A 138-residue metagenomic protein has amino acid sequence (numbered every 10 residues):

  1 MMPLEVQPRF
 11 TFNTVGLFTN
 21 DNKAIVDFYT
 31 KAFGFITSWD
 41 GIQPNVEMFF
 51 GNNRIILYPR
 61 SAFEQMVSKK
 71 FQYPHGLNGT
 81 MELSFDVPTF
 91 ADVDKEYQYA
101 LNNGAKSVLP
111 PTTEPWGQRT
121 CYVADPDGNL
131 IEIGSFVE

Functional and structural regions predicted by a protein language model:
M1-T14, I36-F90, D94-A124, S135-E138: Vicinal oxygen chelate
T19-D21, P115-W116: Conserved beta-strand-loop-alpha-helix junction that forms the acyl-donor binding cleft
N22-K23, F90: Alpha-helix N-cap/helix-start and coil->helix boundary motif
K23-A24, K95: Alpha-helical macromolecular-interaction surfaces
I25-T30, A100, D125-G128: Conserved active-site tyrosine of GNAT-family acetyltransferases
L130-I133: Short glycine-/small-residue motifs
